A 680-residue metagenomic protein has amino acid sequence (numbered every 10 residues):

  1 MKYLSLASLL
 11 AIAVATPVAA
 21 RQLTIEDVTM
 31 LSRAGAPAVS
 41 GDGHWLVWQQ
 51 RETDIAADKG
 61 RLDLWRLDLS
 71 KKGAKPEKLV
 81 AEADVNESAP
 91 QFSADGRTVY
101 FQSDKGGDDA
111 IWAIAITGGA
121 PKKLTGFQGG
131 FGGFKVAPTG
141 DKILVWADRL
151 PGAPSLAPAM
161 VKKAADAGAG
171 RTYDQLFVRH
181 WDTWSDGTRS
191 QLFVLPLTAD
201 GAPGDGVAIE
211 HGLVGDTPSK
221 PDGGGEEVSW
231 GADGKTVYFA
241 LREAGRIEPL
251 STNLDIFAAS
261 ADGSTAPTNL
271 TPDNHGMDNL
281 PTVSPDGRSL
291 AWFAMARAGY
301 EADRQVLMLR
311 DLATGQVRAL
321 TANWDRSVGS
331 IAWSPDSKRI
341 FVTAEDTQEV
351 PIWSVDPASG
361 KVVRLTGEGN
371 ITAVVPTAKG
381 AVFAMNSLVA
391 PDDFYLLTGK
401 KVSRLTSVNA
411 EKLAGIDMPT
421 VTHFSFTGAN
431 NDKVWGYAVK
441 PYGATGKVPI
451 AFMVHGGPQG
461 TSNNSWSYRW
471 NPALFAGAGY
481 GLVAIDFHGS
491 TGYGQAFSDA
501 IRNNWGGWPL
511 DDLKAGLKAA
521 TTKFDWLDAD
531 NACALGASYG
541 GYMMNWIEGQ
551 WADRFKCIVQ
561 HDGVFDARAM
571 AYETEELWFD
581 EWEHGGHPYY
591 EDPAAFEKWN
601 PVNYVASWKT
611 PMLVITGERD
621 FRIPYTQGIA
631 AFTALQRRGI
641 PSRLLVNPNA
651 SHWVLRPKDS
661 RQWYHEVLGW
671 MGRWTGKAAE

Functional and structural regions predicted by a protein language model:
A38, L144-W146, A169-D174, V178-L197 (+8 more regions): Non-catalytic accessory segments flanking enzyme active sites
G41-D42, A94-D95, P138-T139, A232-D233 (+3 more regions): Residue-level detector of Asp-centered blade-edge/turn motifs that repeat once per structural unit in beta-propeller
G43-L46, G96-V99, I143-L144, V237 (+3 more regions): Hydrophobic beta-strand positions that form the internal "hydrophobic ladder" of WD40/Gbeta-like beta-propeller blades
Q50-D63, V80-E87, Y100-W112, G126-G132 (+10 more regions): A flexible loop/linker signature enriched in serine peptidases of the S9 family
L69-K72, A115-G119, L197-G201, S260-S264 (+3 more regions): Short loop/turn segments that connect beta-strands within beta-propeller blades
A298, V408-D530, A537, M570-Y572 (+1 more regions): Cap/lid segment of the alpha/beta-hydrolase catalytic domain
A484-E680: Active-site-proximal cap/loop segments of hydrolase catalytic domains
